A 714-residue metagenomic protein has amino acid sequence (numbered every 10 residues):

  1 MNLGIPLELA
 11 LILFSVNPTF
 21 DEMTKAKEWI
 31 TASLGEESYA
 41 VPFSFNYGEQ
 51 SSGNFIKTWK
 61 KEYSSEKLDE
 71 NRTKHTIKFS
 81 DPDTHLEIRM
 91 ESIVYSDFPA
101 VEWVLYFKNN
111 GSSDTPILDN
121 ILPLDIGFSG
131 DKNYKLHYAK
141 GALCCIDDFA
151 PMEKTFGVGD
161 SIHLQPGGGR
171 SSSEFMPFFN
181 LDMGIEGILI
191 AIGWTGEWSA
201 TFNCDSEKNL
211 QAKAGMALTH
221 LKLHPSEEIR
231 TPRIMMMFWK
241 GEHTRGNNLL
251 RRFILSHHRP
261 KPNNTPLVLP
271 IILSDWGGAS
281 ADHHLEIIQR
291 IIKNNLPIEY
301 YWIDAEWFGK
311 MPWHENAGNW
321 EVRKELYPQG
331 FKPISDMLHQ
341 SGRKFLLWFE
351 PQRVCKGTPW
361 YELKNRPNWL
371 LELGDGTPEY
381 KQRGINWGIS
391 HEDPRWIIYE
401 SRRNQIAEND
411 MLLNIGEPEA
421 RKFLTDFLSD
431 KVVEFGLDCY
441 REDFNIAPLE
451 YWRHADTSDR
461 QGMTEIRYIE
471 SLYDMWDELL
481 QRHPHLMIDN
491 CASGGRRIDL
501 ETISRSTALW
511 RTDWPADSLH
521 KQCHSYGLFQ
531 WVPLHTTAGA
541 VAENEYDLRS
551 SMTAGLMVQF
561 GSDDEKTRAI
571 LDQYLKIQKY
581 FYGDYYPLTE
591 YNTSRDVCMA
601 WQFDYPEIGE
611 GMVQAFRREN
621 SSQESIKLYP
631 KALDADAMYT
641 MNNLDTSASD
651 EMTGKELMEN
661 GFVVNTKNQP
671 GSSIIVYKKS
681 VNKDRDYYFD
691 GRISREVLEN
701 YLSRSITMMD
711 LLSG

Functional and structural regions predicted by a protein language model:
V16-N203, E207, A217-T219, M638-T646: Polysaccharide-binding surfaces and accessory modules of carbohydrate-active proteins
P18, T231, I446, L472-D650 (+2 more regions): Active-site-proximal substrate-binding groove within the catalytic cores of carbohydrate-active enzymes
L105, S226, Y301, L338 (+5 more regions): Conserved, mostly hydrophobic/aromatic
T201-A212, N643-V663: Solvent-exposed beta-strand/loop surfaces of large extracellular or lumenal domains
L221-K240, P670-K678: Short Pro-Gly-centered flexible turn/kink motifs
P266-D426, C439, Y451: Aromatic-lined carbohydrate-binding/catalytic grooves of carbohydrate-active enzymes
R323, Y327-G330, I334, G374-E545 (+1 more regions): Active-site neighborhood of glycoside hydrolase catalytic domains
M652-V697, Y701, I706-M709: C-terminal beta-strand-rich structural cap/linker in extracellular carbohydrate-active enzymes
